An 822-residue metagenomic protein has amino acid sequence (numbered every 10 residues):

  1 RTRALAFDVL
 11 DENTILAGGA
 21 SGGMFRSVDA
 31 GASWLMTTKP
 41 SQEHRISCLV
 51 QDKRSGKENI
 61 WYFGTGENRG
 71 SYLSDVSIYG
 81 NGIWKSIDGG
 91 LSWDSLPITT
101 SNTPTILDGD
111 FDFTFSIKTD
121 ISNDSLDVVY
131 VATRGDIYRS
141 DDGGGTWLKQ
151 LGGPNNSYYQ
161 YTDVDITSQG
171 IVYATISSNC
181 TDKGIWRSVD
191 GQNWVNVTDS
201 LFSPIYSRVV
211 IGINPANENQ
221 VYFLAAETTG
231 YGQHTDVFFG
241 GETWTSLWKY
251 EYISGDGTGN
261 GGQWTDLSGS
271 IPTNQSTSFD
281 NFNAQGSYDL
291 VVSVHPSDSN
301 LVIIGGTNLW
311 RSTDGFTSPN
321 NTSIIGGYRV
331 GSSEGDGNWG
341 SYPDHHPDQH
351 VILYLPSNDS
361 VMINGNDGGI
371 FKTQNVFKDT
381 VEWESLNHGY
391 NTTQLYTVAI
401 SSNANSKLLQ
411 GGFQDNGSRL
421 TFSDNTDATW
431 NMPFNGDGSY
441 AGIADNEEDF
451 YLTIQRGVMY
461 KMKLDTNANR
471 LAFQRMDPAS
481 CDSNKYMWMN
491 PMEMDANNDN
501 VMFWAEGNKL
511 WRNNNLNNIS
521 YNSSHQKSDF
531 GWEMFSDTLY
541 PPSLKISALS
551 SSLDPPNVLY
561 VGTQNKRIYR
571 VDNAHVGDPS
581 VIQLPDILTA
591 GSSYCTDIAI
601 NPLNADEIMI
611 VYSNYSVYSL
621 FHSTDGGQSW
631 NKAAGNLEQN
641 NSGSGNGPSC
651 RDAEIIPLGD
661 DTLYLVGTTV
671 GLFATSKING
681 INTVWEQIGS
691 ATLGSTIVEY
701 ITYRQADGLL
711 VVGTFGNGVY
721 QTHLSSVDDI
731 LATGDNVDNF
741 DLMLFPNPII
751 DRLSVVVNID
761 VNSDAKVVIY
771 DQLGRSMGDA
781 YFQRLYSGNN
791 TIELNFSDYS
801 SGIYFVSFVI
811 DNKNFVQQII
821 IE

Functional and structural regions predicted by a protein language model:
R1-S726: Beta-propeller blade termini and top-face loops
E67, I730, P748: Active-site pre-Tyr helix/loop in NAD(P)-dependent dehydrogenases
S125, S385, Q583, I587 (+9 more regions): Acidic/proline-rich low-complexity IDRs
L201, T733, L785: Short clusters of hydrophobic/aromatic residues that line enzyme substrate/ligand-binding pockets
L724-N739: Low-complexity, Pro/Thr/Ser/Gly/Ala-rich linker/spacer regions in secreted, extracellular modular proteins
V737-F745, I749-E822: C-terminal outer-membrane/trafficking sorting elements
